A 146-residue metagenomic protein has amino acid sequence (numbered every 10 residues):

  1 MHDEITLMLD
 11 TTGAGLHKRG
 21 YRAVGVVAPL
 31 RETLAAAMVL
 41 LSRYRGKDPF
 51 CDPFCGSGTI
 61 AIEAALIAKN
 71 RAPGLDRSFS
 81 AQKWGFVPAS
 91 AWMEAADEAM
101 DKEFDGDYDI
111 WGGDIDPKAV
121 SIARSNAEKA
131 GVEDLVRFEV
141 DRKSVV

Functional and structural regions predicted by a protein language model:
M1-R22: Non-catalytic substrate-recognition/targeting regions of SAM-dependent transferases
T12, H17, V26, R71 (+1 more regions): Glycine-rich, flexible loop/turn motifs
G20-L30: Class I SAM-dependent methyltransferase Rossmann-like catalytic core, especially the SAM/SAH-binding loop
L30, L34-D141: Conserved S-adenosyl-L-methionine
V145: Conserved small/polar residues in nucleotide/adenosyl-binding loops
